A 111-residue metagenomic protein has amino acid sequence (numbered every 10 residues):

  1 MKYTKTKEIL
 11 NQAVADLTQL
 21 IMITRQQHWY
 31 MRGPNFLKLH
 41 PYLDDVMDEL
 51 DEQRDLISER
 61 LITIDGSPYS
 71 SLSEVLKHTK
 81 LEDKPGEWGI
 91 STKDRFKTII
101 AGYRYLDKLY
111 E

Functional and structural regions predicted by a protein language model:
M1-A13, T92: Disorder-to-helix initiation segments
M1-K5, L20-D45, L109-E111: Helix-loop segments that flank and shape redox-cofactor active sites
Y3-T4, I64-S67, S73, E82-P85: Intrinsically disordered regulatory regions flanking bHLH/HLH domains in eukaryotic helix-loop-helix transcription
N11, A15-T18, D44, D48-D55 (+3 more regions): Generic structural signal for well-ordered, non-transmembrane alpha-helical segments in soluble/cytosolic regions
A15-W29, E52, L76-K80, Y105-E111: Generic structural signal for well-ordered, non-membrane alpha-helices
T24, R60, F96, I100: Active-site-adjacent structural patch at catalytic or cofactor/ligand-binding sites
N35-V75: Conserved alpha-helical segments that form or flank metal/cofactor-binding pockets of metalloenzymes
T79-E111: Acidic/histidine-rich alpha-helical segments that form the ligand environment of transition-metal centers
